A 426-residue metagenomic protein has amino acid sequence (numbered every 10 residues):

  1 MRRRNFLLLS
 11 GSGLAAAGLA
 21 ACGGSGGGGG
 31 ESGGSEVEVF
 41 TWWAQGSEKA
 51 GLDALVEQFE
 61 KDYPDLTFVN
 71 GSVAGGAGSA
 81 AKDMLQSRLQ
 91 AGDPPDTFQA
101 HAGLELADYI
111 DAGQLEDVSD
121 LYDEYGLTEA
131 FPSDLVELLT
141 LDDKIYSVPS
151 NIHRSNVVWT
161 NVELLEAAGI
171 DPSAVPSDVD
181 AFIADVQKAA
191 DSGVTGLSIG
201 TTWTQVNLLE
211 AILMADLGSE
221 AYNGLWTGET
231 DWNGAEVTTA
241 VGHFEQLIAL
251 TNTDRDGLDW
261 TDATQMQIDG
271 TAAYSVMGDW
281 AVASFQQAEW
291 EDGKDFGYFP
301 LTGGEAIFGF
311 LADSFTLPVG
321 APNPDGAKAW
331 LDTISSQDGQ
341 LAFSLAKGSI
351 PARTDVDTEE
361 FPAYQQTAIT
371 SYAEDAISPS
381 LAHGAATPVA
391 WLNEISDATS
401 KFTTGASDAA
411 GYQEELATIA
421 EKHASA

Functional and structural regions predicted by a protein language model:
R2-A107, A112, P172, F361 (+1 more regions): Conserved N-terminal structural module of periplasmic/extracytoplasmic solute-binding proteins
K61, A249-L250, Q287-S349, S407: Extracytoplasmic/periplasmic substrate-recognition and gating elements
P64, F296-F299, S344-S396, S425-A426: Long, aromatic- and glycine/proline-rich binding clefts that accommodate carbohydrate-like moieties
S72-M84, G103, S177-I183, R255-I268: Short helix-initiation/N-cap motifs at beta->coil->alpha
H101-S155, A363: Hinge/lid segment of periplasmic solute-binding proteins
S119-F131, A174-S177, L197, D216-T239 (+2 more regions): Short, solvent-exposed loop/beta-turn-alpha elements that line the ligand-binding surface or hinge of extracytoplasmic
L141-S150, N156, D180-E229, A272: Extracytoplasmic/periplasmic solute-binding protein
A184-K188, T227-D256: Glycine-centered hinge/linker elements that transmit conformational signals in sensory and ligand-binding systems
